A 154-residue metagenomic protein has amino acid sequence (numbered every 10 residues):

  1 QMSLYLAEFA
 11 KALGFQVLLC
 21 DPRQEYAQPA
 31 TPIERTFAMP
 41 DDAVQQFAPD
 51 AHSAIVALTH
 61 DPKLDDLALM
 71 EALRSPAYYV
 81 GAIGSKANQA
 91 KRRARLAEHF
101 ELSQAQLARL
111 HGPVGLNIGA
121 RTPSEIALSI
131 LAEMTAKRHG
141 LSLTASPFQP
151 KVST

Functional and structural regions predicted by a protein language model:
Q1, P62-K63, A87: Residue-level detector of alpha-helix initiation sites
Q1-D21: Glycine-rich adenosine-cofactor-binding loop
D21-R23, K86: Residues in the short beta-alpha loop(s) of Rossmann-like NAD(P)-binding domains
Q24-I33: Short loop/helix-cap segments at secondary-structure boundaries that form the rim of catalytic
I33-M39: Conserved SAM-binding strand-loop segment of SAM-dependent methyltransferases
P40-A51: Short amphipathic alpha-helix with an adjacent loop that forms part of the alpha/beta core around
A54, M70-R95: ADP-ribose/adenylate-binding Rossmann-like module
I83-T154: Adenosine-phosphate binding glycine-rich loop
